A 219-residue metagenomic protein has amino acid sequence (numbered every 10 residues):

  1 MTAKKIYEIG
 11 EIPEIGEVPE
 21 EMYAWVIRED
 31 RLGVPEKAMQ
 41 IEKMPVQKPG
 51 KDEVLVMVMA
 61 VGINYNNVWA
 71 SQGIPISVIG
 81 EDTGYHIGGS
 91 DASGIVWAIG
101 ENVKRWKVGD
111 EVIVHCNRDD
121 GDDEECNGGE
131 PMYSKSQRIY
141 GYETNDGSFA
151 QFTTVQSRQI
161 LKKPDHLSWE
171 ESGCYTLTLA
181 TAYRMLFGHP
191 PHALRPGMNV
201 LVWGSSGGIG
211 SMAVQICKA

Functional and structural regions predicted by a protein language model:
M1-Y23: Eukaryotic N-terminal low-complexity, Ser/Thr- and Lys/Arg-rich leader segments that predominantly function as
E14-I15, P45-V46, T83-G89, G141-N145 (+1 more regions): Short Gly/Pro-enriched turn/cap motifs at secondary-structure boundaries
M22, D110, R195-N199: Nucleotide donor/acceptor-binding cores
L32-V34: Proline/serine/threonine-rich low-complexity linkers at boundaries of modular beta-sandwich domains
P45-I63, I74-N127, Q159, P164-H166: Glycine-rich beta-strand-centered segment in the early N-terminal region that forms part of a ligand/cofactor-binding
N66-Q72: Cytochrome P450 core scaffold surrounding the K-helix E-X-X-R motif and the conserved "meander" helix-loop region
R118-F152, R158: Cysteine-cluster motifs in flexible loop/terminal segments that predominantly coordinate metals
L167-A219: Mid-domain Rossmann-like dinucleotide-binding core that forms the NAD(H)/NADP(H) cofactor-binding site
